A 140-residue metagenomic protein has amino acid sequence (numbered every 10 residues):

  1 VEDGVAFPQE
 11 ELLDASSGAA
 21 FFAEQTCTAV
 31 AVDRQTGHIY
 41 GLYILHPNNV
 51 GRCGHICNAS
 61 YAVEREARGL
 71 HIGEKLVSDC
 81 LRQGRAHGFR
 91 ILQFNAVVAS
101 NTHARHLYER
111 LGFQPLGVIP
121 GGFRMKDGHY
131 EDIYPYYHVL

Functional and structural regions predicted by a protein language model:
V1-F7: Short amphipathic alpha-helix that is part of the acyltransferase structural core
V5, G37-H38, Q114, H129: Residue-level signal for well-ordered, solvent-exposed loop/turn and beta-edge residues enriched in charged/polar side
F7-E66, V77-S78, Q83, V139-L140: Acetyl-CoA-dependent GNAT
N58, H103, R110: Amphipathic alpha-helical recognition patches that constitute DNA-binding helices
Y61-E66, L70, V98-S100: Active-site acidic-Proline motif in GNAT/NAT acetyltransferases
G84-V97, H106: Conserved GNAT acetyl-CoA-binding A-motif
Q93-V97, E109-E131: Conserved catalytic-core motifs of GNAT/GCN5-like acyltransferases
